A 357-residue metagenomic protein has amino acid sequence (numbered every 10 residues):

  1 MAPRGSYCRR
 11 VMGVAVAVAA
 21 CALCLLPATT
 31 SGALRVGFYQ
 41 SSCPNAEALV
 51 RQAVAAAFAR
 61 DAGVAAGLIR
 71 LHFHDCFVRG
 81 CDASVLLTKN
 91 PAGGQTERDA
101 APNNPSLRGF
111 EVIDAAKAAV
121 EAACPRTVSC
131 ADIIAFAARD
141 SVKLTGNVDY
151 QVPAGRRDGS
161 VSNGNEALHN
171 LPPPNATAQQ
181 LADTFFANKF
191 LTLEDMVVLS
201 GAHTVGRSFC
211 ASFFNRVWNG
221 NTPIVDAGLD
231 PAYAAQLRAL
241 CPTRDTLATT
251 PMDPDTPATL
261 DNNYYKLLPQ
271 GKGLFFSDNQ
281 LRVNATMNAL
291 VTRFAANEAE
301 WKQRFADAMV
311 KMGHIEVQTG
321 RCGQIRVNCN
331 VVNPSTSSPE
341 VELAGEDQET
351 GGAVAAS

Functional and structural regions predicted by a protein language model:
A2-S357: Catalytic cores of secreted/periplasmic or lumenal enzymes
